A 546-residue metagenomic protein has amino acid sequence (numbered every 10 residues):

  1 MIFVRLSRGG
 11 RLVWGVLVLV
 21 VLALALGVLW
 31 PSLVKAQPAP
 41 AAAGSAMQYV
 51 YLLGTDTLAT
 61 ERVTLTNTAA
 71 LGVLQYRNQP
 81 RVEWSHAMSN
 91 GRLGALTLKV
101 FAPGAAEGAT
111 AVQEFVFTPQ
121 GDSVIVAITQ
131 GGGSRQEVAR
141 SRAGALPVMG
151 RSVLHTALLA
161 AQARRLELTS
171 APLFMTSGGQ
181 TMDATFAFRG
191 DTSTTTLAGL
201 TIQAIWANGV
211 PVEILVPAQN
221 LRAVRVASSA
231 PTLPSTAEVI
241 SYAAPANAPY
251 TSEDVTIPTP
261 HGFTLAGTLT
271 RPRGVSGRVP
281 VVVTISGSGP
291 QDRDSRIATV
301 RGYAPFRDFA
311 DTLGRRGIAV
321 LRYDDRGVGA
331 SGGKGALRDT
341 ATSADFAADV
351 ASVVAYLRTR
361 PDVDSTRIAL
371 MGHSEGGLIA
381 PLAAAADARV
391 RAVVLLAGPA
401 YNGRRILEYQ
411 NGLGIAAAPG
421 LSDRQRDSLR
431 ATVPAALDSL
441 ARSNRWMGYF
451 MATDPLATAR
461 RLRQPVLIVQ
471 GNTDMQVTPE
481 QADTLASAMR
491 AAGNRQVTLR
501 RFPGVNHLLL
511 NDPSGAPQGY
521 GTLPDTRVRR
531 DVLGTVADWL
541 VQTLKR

Functional and structural regions predicted by a protein language model:
G27-W84, L96, F101-E114, L166-T181 (+1 more regions): N-terminal cleavable signal peptides for secretion/export
G44, D56, G108-G199, L215-V216: Solvent-exposed helix/loop surface patches that form functional interfaces
A237-G277: N-terminal cap/lid segment of alpha/beta-hydrolase-fold proteins
V275-G277, V282-T312: Short, surface-exposed "cap/lid" segments of acyl-processing enzymes
P305, D339-P361: Alpha/beta-hydrolase active-site loop
Y356-I415: Primarily recognizes the serine-hydrolase "nucleophile elbow" in alpha/beta-hydrolase and SGNH/GDSL folds
L462, I468-Q470, D474: Short beta-strand/loop motif that positions the catalytic acidic residue of the alpha/beta-hydrolase fold
L508, S514-R546: Catalytic active-site module of serine/aspartate enzymes centered on a nucleophile-bearing elbow/loop
